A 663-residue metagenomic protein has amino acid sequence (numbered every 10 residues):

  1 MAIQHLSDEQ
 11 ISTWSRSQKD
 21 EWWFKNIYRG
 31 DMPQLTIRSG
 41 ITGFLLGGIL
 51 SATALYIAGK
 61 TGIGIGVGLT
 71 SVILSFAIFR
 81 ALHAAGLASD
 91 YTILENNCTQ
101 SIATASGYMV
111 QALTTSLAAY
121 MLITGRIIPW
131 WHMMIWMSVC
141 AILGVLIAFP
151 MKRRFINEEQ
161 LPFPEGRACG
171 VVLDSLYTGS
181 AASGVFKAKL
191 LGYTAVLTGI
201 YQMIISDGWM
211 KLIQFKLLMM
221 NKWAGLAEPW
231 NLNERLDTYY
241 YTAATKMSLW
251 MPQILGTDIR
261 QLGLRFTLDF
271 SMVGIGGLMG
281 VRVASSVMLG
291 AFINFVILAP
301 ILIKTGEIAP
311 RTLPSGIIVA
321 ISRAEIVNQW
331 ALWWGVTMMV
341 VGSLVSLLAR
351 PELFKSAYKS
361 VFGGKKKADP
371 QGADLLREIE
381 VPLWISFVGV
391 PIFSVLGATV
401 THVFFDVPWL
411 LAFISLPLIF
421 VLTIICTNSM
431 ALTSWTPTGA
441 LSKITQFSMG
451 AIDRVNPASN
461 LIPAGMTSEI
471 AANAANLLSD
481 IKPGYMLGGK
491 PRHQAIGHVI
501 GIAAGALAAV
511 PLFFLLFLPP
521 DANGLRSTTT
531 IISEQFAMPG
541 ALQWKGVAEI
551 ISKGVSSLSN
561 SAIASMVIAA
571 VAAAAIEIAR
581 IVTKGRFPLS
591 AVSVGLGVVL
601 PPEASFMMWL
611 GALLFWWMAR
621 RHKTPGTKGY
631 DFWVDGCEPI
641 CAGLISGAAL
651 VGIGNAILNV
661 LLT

Functional and structural regions predicted by a protein language model:
M1-T663: Alpha-helical multipass membrane-protein architecture
